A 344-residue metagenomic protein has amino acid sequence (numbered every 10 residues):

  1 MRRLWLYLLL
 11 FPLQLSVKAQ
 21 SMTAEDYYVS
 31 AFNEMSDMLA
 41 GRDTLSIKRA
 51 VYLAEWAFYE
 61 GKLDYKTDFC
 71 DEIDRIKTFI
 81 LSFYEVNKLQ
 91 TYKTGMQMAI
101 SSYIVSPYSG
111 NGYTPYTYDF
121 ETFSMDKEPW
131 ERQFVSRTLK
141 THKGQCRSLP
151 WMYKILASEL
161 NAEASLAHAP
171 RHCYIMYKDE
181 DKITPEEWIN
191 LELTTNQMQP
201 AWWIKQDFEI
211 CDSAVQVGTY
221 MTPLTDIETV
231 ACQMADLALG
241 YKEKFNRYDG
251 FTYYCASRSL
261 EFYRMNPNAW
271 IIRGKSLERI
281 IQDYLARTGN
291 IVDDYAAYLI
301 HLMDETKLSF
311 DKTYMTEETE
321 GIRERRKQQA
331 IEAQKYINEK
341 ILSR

Functional and structural regions predicted by a protein language model:
L4-L13: Sec-dependent N-terminal signal peptides
D43-S136: Secondary-structure boundary elements
P115-C173: Active-site neighborhood of thiol-dependent amide/isopeptide-bond enzymes
S148-Q216, I227: Hydrophobic/aromatic-rich core segments of domains that either
F208-A214, F245-A256: Helix-turn-helix repeat elements of alpha-solenoid scaffolds
T222-K244, M265-A286, T316-Y336: Amphipathic alpha-helical repeat scaffolds of TPR domains
D249-S257, R287-T313: Alpha-helical repeat scaffolds
Y298-R344: Terminal, low-structured helical/coil segments at or just beyond the last alpha-helical repeat
